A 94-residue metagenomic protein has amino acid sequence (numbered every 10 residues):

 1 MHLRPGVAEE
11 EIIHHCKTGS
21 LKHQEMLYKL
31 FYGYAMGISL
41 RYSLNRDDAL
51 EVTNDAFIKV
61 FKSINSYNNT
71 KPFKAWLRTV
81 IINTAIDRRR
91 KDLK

Functional and structural regions predicted by a protein language model:
M1-V7, E11-H14: Intrinsic, short, N-terminal disordered tails of RNA polymerase sigma-factor systems
E9-I12, H23-Q24, V52, F73: Hydrophobic side chains within well-formed alpha-helices
I13-M36: A short, charge-rich alpha-helical start-of-domain segment used by transcription regulators
Y28-R46, S63: Amphipathic, Lys/Arg- and hydrophobic-enriched alpha-helical face
G37, E51-I58, K62, K71-N83: Structural recognition of an alpha-helix C-terminal capping motif at a helix-to-coil junction
N65-N68, T79-K94: Arg/Lys-rich amphipathic alpha helix in sigma70-family domain 2
